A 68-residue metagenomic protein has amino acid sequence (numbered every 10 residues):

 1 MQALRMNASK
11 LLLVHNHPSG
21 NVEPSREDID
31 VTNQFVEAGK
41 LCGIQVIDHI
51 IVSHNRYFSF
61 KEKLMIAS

Functional and structural regions predicted by a protein language model:
M1-S68: Active-site-proximal loop/helix of nucleotide/amide-processing enzymes and allied scaffolds
